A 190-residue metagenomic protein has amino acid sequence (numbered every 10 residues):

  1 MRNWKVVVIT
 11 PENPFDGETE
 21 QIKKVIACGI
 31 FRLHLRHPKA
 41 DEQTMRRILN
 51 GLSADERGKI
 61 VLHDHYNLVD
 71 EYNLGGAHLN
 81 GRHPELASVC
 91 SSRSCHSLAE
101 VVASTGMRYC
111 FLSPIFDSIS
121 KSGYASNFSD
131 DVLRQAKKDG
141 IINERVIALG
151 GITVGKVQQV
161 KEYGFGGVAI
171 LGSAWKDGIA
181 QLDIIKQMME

Functional and structural regions predicted by a protein language model:
M1-H78, R82-L86, C90-Y109, Q135-K138 (+3 more regions): Conserved N-terminal beta1-alpha1 strand-loop-helix module at the mouth
R108-F116: Non-cysteine beta-strand/loop elements that form the S-adenosyl-L-methionine
F116-S122: A short acidic, helix-capping loop that chelates divalent metal ions and anchors anionic groups
A125: Recognition helix of helix-turn-helix/homeodomain-like DNA-binding domains that insert into the DNA major groove
F128-Q135: Glycine-rich S-adenosyl-L-methionine
